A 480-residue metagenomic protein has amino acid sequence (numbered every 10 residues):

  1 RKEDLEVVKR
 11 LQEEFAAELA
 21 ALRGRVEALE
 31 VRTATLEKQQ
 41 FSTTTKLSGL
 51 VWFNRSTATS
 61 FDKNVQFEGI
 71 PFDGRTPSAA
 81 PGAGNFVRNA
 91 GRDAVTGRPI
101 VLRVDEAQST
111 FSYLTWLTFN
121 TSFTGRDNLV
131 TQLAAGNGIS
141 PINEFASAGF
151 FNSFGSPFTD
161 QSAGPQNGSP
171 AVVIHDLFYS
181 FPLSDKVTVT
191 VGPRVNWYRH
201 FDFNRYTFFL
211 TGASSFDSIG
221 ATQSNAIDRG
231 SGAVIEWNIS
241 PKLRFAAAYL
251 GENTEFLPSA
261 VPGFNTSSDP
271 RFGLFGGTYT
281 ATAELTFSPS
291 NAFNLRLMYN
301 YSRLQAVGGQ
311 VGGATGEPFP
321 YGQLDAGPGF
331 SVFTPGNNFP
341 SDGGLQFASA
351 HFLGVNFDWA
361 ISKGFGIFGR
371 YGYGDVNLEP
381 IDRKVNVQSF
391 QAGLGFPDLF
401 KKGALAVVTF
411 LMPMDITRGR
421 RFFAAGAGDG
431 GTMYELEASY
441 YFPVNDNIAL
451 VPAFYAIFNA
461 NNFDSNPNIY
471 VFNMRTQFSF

Functional and structural regions predicted by a protein language model:
R1-E106: N-terminal periplasmic/intermembrane-space "pro-region" immediately following the signal or transit peptide
T44, L50, S56, V101-E255 (+2 more regions): Outer membrane beta-barrel
K63-I100, P141-G164, T207, A213-S214 (+5 more regions): Solvent-exposed loop segments that connect transmembrane elements
S109-Y113, A171-H175, I227-S231, G277-A281 (+4 more regions): Residues that define the transmembrane beta-barrel architecture of outer-membrane proteins
D185-K186, V191, F203-F357, R370-G374: Signature for the C-terminal beta-barrel architecture of outer-membrane proteins
M298-F347, G354-D358, F368-D464: Outer membrane beta-barrel transmembrane domains
L394, N468-F480: Outer-membrane beta-barrel "beta-signal"
